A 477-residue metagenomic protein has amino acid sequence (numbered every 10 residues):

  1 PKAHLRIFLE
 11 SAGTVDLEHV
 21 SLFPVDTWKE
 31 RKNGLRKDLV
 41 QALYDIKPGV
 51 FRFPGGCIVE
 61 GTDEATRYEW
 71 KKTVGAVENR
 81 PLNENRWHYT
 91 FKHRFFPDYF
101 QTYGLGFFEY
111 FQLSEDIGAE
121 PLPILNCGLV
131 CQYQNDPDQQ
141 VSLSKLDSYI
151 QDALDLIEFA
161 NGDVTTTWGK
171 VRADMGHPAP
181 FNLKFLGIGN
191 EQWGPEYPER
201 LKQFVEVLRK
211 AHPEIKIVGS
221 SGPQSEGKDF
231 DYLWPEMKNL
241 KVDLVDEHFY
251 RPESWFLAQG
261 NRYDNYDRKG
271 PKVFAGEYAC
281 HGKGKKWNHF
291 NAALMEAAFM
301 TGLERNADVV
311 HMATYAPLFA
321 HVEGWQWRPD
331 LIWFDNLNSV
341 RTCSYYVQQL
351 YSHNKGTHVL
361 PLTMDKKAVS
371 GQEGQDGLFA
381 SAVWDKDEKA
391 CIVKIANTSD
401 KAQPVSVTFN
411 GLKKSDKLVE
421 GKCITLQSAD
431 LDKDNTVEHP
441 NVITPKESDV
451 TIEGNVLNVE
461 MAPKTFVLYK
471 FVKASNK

Functional and structural regions predicted by a protein language model:
P1-S21, W168, A173-M175: Extracellular beta-strand ligand-recognition surfaces/modules
L5, L17-V25, F51, L186 (+2 more regions): Extracellular beta-strand elements of beta-rich domains used for carbohydrate recognition/degradation or cell-matrix
L22-R31, N83-G104, N135-D147, L183-P198 (+3 more regions): The substrate-binding groove and active-site-proximal loops of carbohydrate-active enzymes, especially glycoside
R31-P48, Y103-I117, S144-P180, V207 (+2 more regions): An active-site-proximal structural segment forming one wall of the substrate-binding cleft that immediately precedes
V59-L105, Q134-Q151, E158, G162-G187: Aromatic- and acidic-residue-enriched carbohydrate-binding clefts of CAZyme catalytic domains
L129-Q132, G270-A380: Aromatic/acidic polysaccharide-binding cleft in carbohydrate-active enzymes
D155, F159-W168, D174-R305: Active-site neighborhood of glycoside hydrolase catalytic domains
G371-Q372, N397-K477: C-terminal beta-sandwich/jelly-roll accessory domains of carbohydrate-active enzymes
